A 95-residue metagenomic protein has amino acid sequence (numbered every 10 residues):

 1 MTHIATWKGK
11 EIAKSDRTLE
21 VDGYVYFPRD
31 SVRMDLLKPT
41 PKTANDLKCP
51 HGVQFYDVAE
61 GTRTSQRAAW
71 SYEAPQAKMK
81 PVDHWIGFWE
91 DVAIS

Functional and structural regions predicted by a protein language model:
M1-S95: Terminal leader/tail segments of proteins
